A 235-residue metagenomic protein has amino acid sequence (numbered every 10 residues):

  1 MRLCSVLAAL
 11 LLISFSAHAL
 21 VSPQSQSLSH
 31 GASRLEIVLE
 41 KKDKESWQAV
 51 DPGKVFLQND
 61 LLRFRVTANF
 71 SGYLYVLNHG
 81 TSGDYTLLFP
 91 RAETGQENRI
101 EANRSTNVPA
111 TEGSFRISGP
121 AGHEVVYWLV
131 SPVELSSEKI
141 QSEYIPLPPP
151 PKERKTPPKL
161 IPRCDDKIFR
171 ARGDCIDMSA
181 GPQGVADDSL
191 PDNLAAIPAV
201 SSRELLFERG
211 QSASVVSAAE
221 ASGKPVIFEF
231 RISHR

Functional and structural regions predicted by a protein language model:
V6-F15: Bacterial N-terminal signal peptides
A17-Y73, L77-R235: Secretory-pathway glycoprotein ectodomains that are cysteine- and/or Ser/Thr/Pro-rich
